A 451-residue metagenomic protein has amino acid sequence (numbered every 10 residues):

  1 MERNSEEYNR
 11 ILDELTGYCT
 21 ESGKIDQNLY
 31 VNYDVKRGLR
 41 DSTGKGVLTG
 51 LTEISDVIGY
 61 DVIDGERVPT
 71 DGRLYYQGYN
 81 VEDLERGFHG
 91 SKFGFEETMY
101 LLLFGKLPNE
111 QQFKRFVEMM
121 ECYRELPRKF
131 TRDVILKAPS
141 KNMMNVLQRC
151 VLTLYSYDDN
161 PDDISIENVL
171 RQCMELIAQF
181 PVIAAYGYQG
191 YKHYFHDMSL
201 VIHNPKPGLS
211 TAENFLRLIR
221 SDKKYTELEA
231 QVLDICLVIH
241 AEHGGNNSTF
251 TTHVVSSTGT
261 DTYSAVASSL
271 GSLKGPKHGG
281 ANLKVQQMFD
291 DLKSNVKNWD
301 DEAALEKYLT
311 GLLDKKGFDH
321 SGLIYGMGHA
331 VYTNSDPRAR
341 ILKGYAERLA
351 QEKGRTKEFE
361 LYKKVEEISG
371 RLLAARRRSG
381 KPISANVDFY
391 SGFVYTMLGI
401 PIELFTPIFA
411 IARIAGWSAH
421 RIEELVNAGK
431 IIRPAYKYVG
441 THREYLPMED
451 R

Functional and structural regions predicted by a protein language model:
M1-R451: Non-transmembrane, aqueous-exposed alpha-helical and coiled segments at domain scale
